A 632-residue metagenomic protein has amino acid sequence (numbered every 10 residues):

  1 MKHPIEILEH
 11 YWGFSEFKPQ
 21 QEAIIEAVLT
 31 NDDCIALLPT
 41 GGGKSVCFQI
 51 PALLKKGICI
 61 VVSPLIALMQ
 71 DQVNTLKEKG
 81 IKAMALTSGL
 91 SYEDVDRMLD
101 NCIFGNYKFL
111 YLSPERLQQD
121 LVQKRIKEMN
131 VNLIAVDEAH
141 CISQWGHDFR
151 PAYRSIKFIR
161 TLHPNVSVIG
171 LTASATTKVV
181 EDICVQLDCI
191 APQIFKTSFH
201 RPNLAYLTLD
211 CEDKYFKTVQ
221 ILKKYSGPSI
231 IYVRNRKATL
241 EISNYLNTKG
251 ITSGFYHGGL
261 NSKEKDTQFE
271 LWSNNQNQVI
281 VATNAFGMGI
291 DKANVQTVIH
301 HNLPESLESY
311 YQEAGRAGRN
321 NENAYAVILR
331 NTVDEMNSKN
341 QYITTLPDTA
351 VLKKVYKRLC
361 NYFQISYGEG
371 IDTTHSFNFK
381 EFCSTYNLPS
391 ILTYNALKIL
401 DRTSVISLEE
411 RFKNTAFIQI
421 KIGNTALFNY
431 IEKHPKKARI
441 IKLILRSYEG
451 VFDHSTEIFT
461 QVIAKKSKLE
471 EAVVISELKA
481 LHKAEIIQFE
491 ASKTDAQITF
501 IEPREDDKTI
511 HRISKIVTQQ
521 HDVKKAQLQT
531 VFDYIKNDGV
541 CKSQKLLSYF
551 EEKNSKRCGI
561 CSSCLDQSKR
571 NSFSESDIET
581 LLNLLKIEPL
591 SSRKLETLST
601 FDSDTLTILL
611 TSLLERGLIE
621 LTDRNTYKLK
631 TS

Functional and structural regions predicted by a protein language model:
K2-Y11, S15-P19, A23-S45, A52-K55 (+3 more regions): Helicase motor core with emphasis on the C-terminal RecA-like subdomain
Q49, A135, L595-T597: Hydrophobic transmembrane signal anchors and adjacent membrane-proximal interface regions, especially in viral
N277, N294-V295, L303-Q312, G318-S632: C-terminal accessory region of SF2 helicases/translocases
